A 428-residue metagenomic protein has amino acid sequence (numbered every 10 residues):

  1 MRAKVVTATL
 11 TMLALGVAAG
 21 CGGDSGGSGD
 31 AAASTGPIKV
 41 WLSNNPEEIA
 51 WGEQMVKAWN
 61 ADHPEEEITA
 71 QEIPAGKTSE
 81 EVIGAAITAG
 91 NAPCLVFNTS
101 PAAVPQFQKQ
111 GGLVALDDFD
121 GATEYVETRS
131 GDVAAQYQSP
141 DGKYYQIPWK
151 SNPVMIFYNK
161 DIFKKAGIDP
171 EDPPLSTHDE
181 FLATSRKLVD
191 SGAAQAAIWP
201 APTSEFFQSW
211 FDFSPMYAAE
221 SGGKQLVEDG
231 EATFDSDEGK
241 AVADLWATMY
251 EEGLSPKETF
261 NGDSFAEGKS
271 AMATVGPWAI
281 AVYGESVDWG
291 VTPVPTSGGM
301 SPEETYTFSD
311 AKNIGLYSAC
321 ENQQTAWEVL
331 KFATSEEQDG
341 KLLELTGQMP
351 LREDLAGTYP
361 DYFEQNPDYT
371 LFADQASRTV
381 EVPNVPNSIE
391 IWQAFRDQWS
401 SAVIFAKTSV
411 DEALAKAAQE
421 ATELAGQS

Functional and structural regions predicted by a protein language model:
R2-L10, A19-P105, Q110, P170 (+5 more regions): Conserved N-terminal structural module of periplasmic/extracytoplasmic solute-binding proteins
A61, A166, D244, T248-S255 (+2 more regions): Extracytoplasmic/periplasmic substrate-recognition and gating elements
P93-C94, Y125-F163, P302-Y306, R378-V385: A structural signal for short loop-to-beta-strand junctions that line the ligand-binding cleft of periplasmic/secreted
S100-P153, T292-P293, Y362-E364: Hinge/lid segment of periplasmic solute-binding proteins
A135-Y137, E344-D397, S401: Long, aromatic- and glycine/proline-rich binding clefts that accommodate carbohydrate-like moieties
K143-W149, V154, K164, D179-E231 (+1 more regions): Extracytoplasmic/periplasmic solute-binding protein
K164, P170, Q375-S428: Conserved C-terminal helix/tail region of periplasmic/extracytoplasmic solute-binding proteins
A183-K187, E228-K257: Glycine-centered hinge/linker elements that transmit conformational signals in sensory and ligand-binding systems
